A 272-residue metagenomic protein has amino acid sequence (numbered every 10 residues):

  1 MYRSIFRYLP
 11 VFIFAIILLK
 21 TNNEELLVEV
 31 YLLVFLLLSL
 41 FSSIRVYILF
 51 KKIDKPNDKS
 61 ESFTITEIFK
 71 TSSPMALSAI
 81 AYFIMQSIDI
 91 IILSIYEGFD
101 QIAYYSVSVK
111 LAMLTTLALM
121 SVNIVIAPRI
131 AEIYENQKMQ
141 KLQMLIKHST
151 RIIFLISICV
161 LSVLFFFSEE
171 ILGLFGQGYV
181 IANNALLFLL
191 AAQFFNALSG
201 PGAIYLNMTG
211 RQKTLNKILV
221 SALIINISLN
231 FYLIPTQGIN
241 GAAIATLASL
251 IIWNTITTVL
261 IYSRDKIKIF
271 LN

Functional and structural regions predicted by a protein language model:
M1-F50, S221-I225, I239-S263: Hydrophobic alpha-helical transmembrane segments
M1-Y2, A191-I218: Membrane-interface junctions at transmembrane-helix termini in multi-pass inner-membrane proteins
Y2, T21-Y31, S42-Q86, Q137-Q140 (+1 more regions): Interhelical loop/hinge segments that connect adjacent transmembrane helices in multipass membrane
K20-T21, S87, Y96-F99, M208-T209 (+1 more regions): Helix-loop interface residues and adjacent transmembrane-helix termini in multi-pass membrane transporters, primarily
E24-V28, D100-A103, K147, V180-N183 (+2 more regions): Residues that define the loop-to-transmembrane-helix transition and helix capping in multi-pass membrane transporters
P74, D89-I91, A103-M120, I152 (+1 more regions): Alpha-helical transmembrane segments of polytopic membrane transporters and translocases
F99-Q101, M139, K147, F165-F194: Interfacial segments at transmembrane-helix termini and the short loops linking adjacent helices
A112-Q137, Y205-M208: Helix-loop junctions and terminal segments of transmembrane helices in multi-pass membrane transport/translocation
